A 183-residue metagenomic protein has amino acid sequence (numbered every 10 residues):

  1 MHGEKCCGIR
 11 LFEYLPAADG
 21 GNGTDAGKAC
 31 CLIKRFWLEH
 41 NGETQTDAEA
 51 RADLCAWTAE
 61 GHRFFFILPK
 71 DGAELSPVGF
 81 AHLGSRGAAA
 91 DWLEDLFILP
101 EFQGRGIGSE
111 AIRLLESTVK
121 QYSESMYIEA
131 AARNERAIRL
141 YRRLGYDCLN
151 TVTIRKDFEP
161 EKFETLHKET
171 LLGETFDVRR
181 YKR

Functional and structural regions predicted by a protein language model:
G3-E94, L99-P100, I112, C148-T151 (+2 more regions): Acetyl-CoA-dependent GNAT
T58, L114-Y122: Alpha-helix C-terminal capping segments
I98, G104-S117, E135, R139-R143: Conserved acetyl-CoA-binding loop-helix of GNAT-fold acetyltransferases
S109, Q121, F163-L171: Acyl-donor (CoA/ACP) binding surface of acyl/acetyltransferases
V119-A131: Conserved GNAT acetyl-CoA-binding A-motif
I128-I138, I154-E161: Conserved beta-strand-loop-alpha-helix junction that forms the acyl-donor binding cleft
